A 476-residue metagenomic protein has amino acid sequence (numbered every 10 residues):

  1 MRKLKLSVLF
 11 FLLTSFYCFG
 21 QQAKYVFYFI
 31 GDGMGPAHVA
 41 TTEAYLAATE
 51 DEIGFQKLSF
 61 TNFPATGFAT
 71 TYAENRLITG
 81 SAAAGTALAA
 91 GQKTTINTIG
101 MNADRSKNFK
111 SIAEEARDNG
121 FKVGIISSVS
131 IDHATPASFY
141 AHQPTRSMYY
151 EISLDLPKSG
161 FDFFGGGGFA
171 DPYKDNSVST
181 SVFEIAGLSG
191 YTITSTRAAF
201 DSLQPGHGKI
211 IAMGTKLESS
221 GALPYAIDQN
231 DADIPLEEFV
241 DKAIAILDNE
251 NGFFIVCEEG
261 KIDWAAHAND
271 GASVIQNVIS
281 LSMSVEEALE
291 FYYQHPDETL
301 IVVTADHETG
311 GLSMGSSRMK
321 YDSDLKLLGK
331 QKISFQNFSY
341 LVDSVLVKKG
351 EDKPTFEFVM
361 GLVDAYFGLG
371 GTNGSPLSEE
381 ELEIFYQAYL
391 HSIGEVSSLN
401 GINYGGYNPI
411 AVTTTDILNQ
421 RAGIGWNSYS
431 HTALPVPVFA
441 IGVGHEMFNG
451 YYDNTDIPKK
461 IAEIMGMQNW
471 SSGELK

Functional and structural regions predicted by a protein language model:
M1-Q21: Bacterial Sec-dependent N-terminal signal peptides
L12, F16-F19, T66, T70-T71 (+1 more regions): N-terminal processing/targeting junctions
Q22-F27, G33, A37-H38, E43 (+1 more regions): Active-site-adjacent structural elements in enzyme catalytic domains
K24-Y25, M34-T86, H133-L475: A post-motif C-terminal structural segment
A84-T86, A90, T94: Small-residue-rich
Q92-F161, G168: Extracytoplasmic mature domains of secreted/periplasmic and thylakoid-lumen proteins
